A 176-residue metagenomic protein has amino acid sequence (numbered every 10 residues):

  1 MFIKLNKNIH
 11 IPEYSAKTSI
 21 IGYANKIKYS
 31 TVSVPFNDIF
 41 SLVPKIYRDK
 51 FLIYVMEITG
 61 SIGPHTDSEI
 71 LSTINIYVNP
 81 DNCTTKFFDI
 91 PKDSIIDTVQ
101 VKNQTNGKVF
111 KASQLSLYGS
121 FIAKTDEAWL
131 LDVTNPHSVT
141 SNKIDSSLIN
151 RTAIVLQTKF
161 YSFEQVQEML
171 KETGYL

Functional and structural regions predicted by a protein language model:
M1-I39, K124-E127, L156-L176: N-terminal auxiliary "cap/dimerization" subdomain that precedes the catalytic jelly-roll/cupin core of mononuclear
K4, L52, N75-Y77, K86-F88 (+2 more regions): A structural signal for short, well-ordered beta-strand segments and their strand-loop junctions that often border
K7-I9, E57-G60, S68, S72-P80 (+3 more regions): Short, flexible loop/turn elements at secondary-structure junctions
F40-I46, K86-F88, Q165-E168: Short, charged, solvent-exposed linker or helix-capping segments at domain edges/interfaces that act as flexible hinges
F40-I58: A short glycine-rich, His/Asp/Glu-containing loop-to-beta-strand
D49-F51, L71-T73, R151: Short, surface-exposed beta-edge/turn micro-motifs
M56-E127: Catalytic core of non-heme Fe(II) oxygenases with the double-stranded beta-helix
N103-L176: Catalytic core of Fe(II)/2-oxoglutarate
